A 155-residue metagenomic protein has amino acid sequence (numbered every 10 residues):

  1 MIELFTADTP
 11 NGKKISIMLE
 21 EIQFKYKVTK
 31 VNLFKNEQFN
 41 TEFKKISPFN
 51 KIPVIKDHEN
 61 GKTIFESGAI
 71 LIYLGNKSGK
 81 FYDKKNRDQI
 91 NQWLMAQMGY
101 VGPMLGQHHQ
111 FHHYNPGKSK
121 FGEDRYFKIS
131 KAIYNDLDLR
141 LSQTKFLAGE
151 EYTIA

Functional and structural regions predicted by a protein language model:
M1-K131, D138, K145, E151: GST-like domain detector, emphasizing the conserved glutathione-binding G-site in the N-terminal thioredoxin-like
